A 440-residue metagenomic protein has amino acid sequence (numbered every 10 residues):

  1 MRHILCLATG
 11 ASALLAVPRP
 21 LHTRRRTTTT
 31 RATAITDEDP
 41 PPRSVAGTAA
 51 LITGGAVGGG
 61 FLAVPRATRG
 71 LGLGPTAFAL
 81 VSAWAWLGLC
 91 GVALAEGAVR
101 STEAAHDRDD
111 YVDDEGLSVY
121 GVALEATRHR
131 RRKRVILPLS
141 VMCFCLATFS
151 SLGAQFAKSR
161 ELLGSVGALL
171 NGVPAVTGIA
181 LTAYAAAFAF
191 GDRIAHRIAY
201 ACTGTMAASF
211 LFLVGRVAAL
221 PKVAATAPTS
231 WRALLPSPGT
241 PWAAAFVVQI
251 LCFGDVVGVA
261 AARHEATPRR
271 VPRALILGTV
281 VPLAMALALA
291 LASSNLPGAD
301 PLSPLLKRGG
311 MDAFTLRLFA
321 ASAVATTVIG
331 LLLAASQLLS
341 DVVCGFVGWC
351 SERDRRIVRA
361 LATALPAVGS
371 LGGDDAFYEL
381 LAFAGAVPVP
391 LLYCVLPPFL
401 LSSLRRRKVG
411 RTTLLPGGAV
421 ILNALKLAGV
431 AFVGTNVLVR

Functional and structural regions predicted by a protein language model:
R24-L71, L87-V92, D107, G116 (+3 more regions): Membrane-interface "cap" regions at the ends of multi-pass membrane proteins
I35-P40, S44, G167-R308: Helix-loop-helix junctions that connect adjacent transmembrane segments in multi-pass membrane transporters
S44-V45, G172-L181, L277-P304, A321-L333 (+2 more regions): Loop-to-transmembrane helix boundary motifs in multi-pass membrane proteins
G47, L51-G54, L137-C145, S165-G191 (+4 more regions): Transmembrane alpha-helical segments of multi-pass small-molecule transport proteins
R66-G72, R160-N171, R193-C202, L306-V324 (+2 more regions): Transmembrane helix-loop boundary segments of multi-pass membrane transporters
D107-R134, T279-T326, A386: TM-loop-TM module centered on a large, flexible mid-protein loop between adjacent transmembrane helices in multi-pass
M206-R216, V324-A334, R359-P366, D374 (+1 more regions): Hydrophobic alpha-helical segments of multi-pass membrane transport proteins
A376-R440: A generic transmembrane alpha-helix motif of multi-pass inner-membrane proteins
